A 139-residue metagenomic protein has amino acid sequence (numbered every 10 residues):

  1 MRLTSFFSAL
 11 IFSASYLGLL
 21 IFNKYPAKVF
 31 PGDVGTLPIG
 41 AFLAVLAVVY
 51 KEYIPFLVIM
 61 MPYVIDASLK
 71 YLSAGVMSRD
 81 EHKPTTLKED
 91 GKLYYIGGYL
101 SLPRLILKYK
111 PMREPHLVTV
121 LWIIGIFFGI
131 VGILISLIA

Functional and structural regions predicted by a protein language model:
M1-A139: Alpha-helical transmembrane segments
